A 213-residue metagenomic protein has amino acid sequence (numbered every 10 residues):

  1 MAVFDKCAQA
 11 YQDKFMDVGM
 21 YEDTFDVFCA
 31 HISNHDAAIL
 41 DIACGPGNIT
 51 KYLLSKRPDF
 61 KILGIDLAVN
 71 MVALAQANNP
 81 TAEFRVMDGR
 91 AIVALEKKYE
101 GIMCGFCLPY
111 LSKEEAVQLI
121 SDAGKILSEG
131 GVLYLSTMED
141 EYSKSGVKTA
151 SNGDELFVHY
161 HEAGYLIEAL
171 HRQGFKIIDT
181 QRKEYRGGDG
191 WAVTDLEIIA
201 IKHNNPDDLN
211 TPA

Functional and structural regions predicted by a protein language model:
M1-S33, E141: Conserved class I S-adenosyl-L-methionine
L40-I42, P46-A91: Class I SAM-dependent methyltransferase SAM/SAH-binding core
M103-C104: A conserved beta-strand element that flanks and buttresses the S-adenosyl-L-methionine
V117-E129: A short glycine-rich, Lys/Arg-flanked "PGG" loop and its adjoining helix->strand segment in the class I
G130-T137: Conserved beta-strand signature within the Rossmann-like core of class I S-adenosyl-L-methionine
M138-F157: Short, glycine-/aromatic-enriched active-site segment of Class I SAM-dependent methyltransferases
V158-Q173: Short alpha-helix
R186-A213: Core SAM-dependent methyltransferase catalytic element
